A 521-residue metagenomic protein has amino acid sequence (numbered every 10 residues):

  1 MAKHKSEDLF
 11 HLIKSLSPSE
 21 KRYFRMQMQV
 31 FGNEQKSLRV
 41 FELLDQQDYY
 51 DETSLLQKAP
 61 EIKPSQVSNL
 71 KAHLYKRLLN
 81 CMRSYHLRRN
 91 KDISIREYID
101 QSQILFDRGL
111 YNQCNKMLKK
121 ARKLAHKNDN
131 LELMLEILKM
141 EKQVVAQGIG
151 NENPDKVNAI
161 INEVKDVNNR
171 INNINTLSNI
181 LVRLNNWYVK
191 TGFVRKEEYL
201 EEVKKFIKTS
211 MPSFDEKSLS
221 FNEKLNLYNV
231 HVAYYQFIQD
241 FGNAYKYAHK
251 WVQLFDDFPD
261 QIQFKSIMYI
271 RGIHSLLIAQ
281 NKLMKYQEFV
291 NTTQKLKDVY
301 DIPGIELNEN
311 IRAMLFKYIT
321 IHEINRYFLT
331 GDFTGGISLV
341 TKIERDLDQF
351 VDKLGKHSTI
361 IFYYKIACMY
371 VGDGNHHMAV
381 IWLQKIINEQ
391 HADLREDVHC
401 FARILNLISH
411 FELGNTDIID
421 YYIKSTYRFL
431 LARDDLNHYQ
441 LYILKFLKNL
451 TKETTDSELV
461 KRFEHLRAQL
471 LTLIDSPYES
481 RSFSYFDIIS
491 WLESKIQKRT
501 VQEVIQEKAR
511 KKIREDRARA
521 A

Functional and structural regions predicted by a protein language model:
M1-K205, E216-S218, T455-A521: Flexible inter-repeat linkers and adjacent short helices within tandem amphipathic alpha-helical repeat scaffolds
A72-H73, G109-K119, G150-I161, F193-M211 (+4 more regions): Helix-turn-helix repeat elements of alpha-solenoid scaffolds
I93-R96, D100, L133-E136, M140 (+6 more regions): "A position-specific structural signal for the A-helix of alpha-solenoid helical repeats
K119-K127, I161-N169, K204-E216, H249-Q261 (+5 more regions): Amphipathic alpha-helical segments of tetratricopeptide repeats
D129-E136, N172-N179, S218-L225, D260-R271 (+5 more regions): Alpha-solenoid helical repeat architecture
K142-I171, V182-V189, H274-M284, Y318-T330 (+3 more regions): Alpha-helical linker/edge segments of TPR/alpha-solenoid repeat scaffolds and analogous pre-/post-domain helices
E152-K156, I174-N291: Alpha-solenoid helical-repeat scaffolds
N388-S457: Active-site/pore-lining binding-face segments in mid-to-C-terminal subdomains
